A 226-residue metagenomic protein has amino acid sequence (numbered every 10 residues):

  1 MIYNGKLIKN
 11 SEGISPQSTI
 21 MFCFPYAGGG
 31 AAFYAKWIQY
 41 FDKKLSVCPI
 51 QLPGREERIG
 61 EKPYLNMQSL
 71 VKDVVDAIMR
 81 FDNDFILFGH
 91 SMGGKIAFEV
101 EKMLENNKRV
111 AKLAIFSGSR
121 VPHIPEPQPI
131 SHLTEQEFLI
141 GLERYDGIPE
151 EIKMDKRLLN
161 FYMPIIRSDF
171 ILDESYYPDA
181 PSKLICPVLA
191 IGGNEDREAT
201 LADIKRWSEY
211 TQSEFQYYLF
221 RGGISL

Functional and structural regions predicted by a protein language model:
M1-F88, M92-L226: Domain-scale detector for complete catalytic domains at protein termini or as standalone homologs
